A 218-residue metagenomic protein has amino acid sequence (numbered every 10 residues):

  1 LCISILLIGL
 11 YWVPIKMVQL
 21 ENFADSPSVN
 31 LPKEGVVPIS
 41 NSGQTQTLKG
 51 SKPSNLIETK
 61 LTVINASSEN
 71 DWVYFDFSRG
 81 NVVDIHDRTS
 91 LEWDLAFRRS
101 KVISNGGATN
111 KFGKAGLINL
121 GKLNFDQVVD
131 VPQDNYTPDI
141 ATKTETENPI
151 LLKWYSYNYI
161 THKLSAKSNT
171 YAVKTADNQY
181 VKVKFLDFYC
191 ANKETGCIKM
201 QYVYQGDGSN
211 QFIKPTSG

Functional and structural regions predicted by a protein language model:
L1-G218: Surface-exposed, beta-sheet-biased, low-hydrophobicity segments with strongly acidic/polar composition
